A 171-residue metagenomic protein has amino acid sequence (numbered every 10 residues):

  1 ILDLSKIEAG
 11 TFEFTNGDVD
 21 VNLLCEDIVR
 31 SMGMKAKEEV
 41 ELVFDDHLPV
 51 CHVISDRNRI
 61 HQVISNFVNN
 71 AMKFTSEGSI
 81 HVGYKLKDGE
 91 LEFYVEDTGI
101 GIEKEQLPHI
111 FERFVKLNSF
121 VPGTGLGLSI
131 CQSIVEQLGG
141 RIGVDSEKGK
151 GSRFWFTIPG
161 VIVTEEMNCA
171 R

Functional and structural regions predicted by a protein language model:
S5-N16: Helix-loop junction within the histidine kinase core
T15-D20, K37-C51: Conserved catalytic submotifs in the C-terminal HATPase_c
A71-M72: Short helix-loop "hinge" at the ATP-lid/N-box region of the Bergerat-fold HATPase_c
S79-G89: Short beta-strand/loop element within the Bergerat-fold HATPase_c
I102-F114: Short conserved segment of the HATPase_c
G127, C131: Short alpha-helical Gxxx[C/S/T] motif in the catalytic ATP-binding
